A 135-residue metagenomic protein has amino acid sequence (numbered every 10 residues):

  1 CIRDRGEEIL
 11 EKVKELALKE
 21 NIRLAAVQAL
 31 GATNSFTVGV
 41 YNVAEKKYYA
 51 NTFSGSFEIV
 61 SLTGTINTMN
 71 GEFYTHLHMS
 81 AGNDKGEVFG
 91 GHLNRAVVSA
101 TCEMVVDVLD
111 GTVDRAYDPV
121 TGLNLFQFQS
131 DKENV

Functional and structural regions predicted by a protein language model:
C1-D4: Conserved small/polar residues in nucleotide/adenosyl-binding loops
E8-I59: Short, well-structured hydrophobic secondary-structure segments
E11-I22, A81-D84, N94, V98: Short, intrinsically disordered, mixed-charge
Q28-G31, S80-G82, V105-D107: Short beta-strand segments
S35, E87, T112-D114: Residue-level signal for secondary-structure boundary sites
F53-R95: Mid-chain, well-packed structural core segment of small domains
G91-V135: Flexible glycine-rich active-site/ligand-binding loops centered on an Asp-His dyad
